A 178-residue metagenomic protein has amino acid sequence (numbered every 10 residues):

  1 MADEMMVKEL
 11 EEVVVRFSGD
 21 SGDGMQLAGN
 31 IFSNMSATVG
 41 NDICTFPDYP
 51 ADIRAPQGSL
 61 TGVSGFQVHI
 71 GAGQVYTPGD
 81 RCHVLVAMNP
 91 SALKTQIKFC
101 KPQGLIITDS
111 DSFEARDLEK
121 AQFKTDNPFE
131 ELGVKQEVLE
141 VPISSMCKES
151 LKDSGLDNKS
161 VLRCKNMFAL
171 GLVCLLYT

Functional and structural regions predicted by a protein language model:
A2-L176: Active-site cofactor/cluster-binding pocket
